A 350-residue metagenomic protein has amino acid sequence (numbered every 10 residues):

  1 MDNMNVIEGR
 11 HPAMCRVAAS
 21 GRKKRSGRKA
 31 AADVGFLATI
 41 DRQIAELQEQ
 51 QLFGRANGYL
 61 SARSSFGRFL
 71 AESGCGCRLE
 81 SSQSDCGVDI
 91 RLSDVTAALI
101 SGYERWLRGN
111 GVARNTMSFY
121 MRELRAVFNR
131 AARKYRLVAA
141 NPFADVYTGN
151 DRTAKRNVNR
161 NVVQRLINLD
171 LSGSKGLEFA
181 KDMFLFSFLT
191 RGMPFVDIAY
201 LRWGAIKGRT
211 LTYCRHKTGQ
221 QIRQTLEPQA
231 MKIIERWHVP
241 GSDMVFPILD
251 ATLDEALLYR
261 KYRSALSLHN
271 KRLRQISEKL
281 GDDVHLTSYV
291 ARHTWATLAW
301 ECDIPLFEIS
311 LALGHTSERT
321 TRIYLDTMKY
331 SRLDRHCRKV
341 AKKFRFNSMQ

Functional and structural regions predicted by a protein language model:
D41-G54, S64-A154, L169-S172: N-terminal core-binding DNA-recognition domain of tyrosine recombinases/integrases
S93, N150-N168, Q220-E227, S242-V245: DNA breakage-rejoining catalytic core of tyrosine-based enzymes
V138, D145-F195, A199: Basic, Lys/Arg- and aromatic-enriched nucleic-acid-binding interface segment
D145, Y200-R236, A251: Conserved tyrosine-mediated DNA breakage-rejoining catalytic core shared by Y-recombinases
N157, R215-G219, L313-R338: Catalytic-site neighborhood detector that most strongly recognizes the C-terminal catalytic loop/helix of tyrosine
V163, E227-D283: Active-site/catalytic core of tyrosine-dependent DNA strand-transfer enzymes
S172-K175, N270-L311: Short, basic (Lys/Arg/His-rich) helix/loop patches that form interaction surfaces in the mid-to-C-terminal regions
R223-P228, K232, R236-W237, D326-Q350: DNA/chromatin major-groove-contacting recognition/catalytic segments
